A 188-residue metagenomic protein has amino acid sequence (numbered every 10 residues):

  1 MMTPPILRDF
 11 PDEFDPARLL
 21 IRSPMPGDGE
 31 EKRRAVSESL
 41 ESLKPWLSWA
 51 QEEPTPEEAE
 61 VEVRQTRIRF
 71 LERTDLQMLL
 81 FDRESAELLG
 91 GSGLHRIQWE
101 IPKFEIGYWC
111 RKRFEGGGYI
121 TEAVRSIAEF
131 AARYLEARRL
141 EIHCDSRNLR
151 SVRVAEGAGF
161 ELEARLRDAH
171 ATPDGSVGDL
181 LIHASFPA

Functional and structural regions predicted by a protein language model:
M1-E31, A35-S42, Q77-A188: Acyl-donor (CoA/ACP) binding surface of acyl/acetyltransferases
P24, A35, Q51-E58, E72: Generic, well-ordered alpha-helical segments
S37-L40, Q51, R67: Residue-level detector of secondary-structure transition/capping positions
K44-R64: Conserved GNAT-fold acetyl-CoA-binding loop/helix
Q65-R67, H170-A171: Short, P/G- and charge-enriched loop/turn segments at secondary-structure junctions
I68-T74: Short loop/turn motifs at secondary-structure junctions and domain boundaries
